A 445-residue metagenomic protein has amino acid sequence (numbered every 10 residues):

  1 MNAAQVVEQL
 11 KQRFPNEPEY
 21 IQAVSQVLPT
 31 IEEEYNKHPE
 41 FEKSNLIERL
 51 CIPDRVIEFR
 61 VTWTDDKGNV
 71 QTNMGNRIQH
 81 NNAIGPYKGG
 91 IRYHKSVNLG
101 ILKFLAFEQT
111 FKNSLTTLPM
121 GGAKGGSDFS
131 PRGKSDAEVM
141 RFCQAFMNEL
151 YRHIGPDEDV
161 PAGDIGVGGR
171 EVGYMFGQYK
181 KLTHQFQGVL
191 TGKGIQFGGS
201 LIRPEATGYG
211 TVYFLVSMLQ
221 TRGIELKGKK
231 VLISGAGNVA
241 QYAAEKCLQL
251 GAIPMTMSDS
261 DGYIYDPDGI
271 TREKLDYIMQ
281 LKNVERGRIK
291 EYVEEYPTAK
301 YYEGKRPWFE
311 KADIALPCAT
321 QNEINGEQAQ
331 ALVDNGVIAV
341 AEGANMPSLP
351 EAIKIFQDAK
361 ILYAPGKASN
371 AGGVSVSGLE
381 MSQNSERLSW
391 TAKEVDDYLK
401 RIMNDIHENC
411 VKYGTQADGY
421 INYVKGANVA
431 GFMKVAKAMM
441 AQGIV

Functional and structural regions predicted by a protein language model:
N2-A23, M218, V333-V445: Adenosine-phosphate binding glycine-rich loop
I21, K37-S44, T117, I154-G163 (+3 more regions): Flexible, glycine/charged-enriched surface loops at secondary-structure junctions
E40-Q71: Structured beta-strand/loop patches that form or line metal/cofactor-binding pockets in enzymes
F59-K124, D128: Phosphate-interaction motifs
H94, N113-K227: Glycine/serine-rich phosphate-binding loop and adjoining beta1-alpha1 elements at the start of nucleotide-handling
T191-G194, G199-K311: Glycine-rich phosphate/diphosphate-binding loop of Rossmann-like nucleotide-binding domains
G262-Y363, A368: Rossmann-like adenosine-cofactor binding region
